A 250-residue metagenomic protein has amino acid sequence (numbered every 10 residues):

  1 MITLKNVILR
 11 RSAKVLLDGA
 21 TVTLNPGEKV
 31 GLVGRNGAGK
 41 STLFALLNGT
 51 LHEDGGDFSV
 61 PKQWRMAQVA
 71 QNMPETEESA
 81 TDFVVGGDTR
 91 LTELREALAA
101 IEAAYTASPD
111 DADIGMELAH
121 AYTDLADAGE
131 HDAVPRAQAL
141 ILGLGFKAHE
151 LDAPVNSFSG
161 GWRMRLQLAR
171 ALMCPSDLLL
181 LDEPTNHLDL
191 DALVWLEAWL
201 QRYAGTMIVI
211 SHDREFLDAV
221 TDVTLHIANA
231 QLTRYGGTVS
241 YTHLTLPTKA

Functional and structural regions predicted by a protein language model:
M1-L244: ABC ATP-binding cassette signature C-motif
T245-A250: A short, hydrophobic C-terminal helix/tail in secreted or cell-surface proteins
